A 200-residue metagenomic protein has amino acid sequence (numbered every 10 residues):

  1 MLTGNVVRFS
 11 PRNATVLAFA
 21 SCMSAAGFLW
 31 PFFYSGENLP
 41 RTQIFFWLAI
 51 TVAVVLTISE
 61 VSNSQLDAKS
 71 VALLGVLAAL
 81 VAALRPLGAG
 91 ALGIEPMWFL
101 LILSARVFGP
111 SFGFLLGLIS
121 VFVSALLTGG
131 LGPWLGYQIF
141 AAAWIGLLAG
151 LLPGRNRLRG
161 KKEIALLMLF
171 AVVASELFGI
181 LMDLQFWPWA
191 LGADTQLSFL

Functional and structural regions predicted by a protein language model:
L2-W47, E95, L131, R155-L200: Membrane-embedded alpha-helical hairpins and interfacial helices in multi-pass inner-membrane proteins
R8-R12, T42, N63-K69, L84-G90 (+2 more regions): Short, amphipathic, aromatic/basic-enriched membrane-interface segments that mark the entry/exit of transmembrane
N13-L17, I44, L66-L77, M97-L100 (+1 more regions): Cytoplasmic-side transmembrane-helix entry/capping segments in multi-pass membrane proteins
I50-V71, G75: Helix-loop-helix hairpins and the membrane-proximal interhelical loops of multi-pass alpha-helical transport proteins
L56-I58, M97-G113, L148-L152: Generic transmembrane alpha-helix motif of multi-pass integral membrane proteins
D67-S70, P110-L115, R159-A165: Membrane-helix interface segments
A83-P96, L118-L152: Interfacial aromatic-anchored transmembrane helix boundaries in multi-pass membrane proteins
